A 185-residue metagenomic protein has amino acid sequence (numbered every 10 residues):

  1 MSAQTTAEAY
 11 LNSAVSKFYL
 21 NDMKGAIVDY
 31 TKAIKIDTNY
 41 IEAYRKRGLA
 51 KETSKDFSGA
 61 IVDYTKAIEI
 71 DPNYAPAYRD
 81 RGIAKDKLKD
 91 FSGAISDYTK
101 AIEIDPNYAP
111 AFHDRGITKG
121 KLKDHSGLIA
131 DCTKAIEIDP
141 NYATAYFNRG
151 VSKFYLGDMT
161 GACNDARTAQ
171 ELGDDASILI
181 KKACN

Functional and structural regions predicted by a protein language model:
M1-N185: Alpha-helical tetratricopeptide repeat
